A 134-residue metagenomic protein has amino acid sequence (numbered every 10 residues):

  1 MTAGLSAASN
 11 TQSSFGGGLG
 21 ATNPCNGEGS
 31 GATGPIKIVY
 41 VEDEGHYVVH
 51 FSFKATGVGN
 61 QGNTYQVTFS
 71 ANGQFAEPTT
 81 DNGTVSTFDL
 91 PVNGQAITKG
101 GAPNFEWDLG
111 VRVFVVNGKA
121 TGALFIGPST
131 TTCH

Functional and structural regions predicted by a protein language model:
G4-H134: Beta-strand-enriched cores of mature, soluble protein domains
